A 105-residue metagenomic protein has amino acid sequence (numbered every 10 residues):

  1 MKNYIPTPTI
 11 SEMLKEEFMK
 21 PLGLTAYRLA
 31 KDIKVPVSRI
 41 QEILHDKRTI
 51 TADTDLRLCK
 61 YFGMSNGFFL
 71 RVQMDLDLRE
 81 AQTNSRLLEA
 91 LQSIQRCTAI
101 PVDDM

Functional and structural regions predicted by a protein language model:
M1-L24: A short, Lys/Arg-rich alpha-helix, primarily the initiator
M19, A30, C59: The alpha-helix within a helix-turn-helix
G23-E42: Short alpha-helical DNA-recognition segment
P36, K47, L76: The DNA-recognition helices of helix-turn-helix-type DNA-binding domains
E42-H45, R71: Base-recognition residues in the alpha-helical recognition helix of bacterial helix-turn-helix
K47-K60: Short, basic-rich loop-to-helix N-cap that marks the start of a DNA-contacting helix
C59-D75: K/E-rich alpha-helical interaction surfaces of small helical-bundle regulatory domains
R71-M105: Short, charged recognition helix plus adjacent turn of helix-turn-helix-like nucleic-acid-binding domains
